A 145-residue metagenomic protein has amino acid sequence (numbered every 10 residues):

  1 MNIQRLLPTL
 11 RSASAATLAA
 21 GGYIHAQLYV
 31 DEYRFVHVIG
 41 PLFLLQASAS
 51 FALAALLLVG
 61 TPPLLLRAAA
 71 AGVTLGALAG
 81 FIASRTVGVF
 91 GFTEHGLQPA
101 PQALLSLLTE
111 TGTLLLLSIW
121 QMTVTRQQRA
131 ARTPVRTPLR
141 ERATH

Functional and structural regions predicted by a protein language model:
M1-H145: Membrane-interface extramembranous regions
